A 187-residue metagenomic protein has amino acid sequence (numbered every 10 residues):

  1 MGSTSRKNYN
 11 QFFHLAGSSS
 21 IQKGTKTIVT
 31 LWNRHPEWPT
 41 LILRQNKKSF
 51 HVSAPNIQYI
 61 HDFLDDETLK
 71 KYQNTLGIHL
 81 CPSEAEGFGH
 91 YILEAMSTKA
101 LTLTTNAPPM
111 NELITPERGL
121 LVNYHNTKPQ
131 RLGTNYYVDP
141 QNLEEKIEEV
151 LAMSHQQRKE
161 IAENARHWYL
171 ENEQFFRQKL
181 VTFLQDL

Functional and structural regions predicted by a protein language model:
M1-D66: Conserved catalytic-core segment of nucleotide-activated headgroup transferases in glycan assembly
K70, L93-S97, P108-E112: Short alpha-helical segment that forms part of, or immediately flanks, the ligand-binding pocket in carbohydrate-active
K70-L76: Short alpha-helical donor nucleotide-sugar binding micro-motif in glycosyltransferases
H79-L80, L103: A short hydrophobic beta-strand element within the catalytic core of glycosyltransferases that build diverse glycans
E84: Aromatic "clamp/platform" in nucleotide-sugar-dependent glycosyltransferases that forms part of the donor/acceptor
L101-T104, N111-I114, L120-L121: Short hydrophobic beta-strand element within catalytic cores of glycosyltransferases and related nucleotide-activated
N126-K159: C-terminal "capping" alpha-helix adjacent to the active site of nucleotide-linked donor transferases in cell-envelope
V138, A152-Q185: A charged, aromatic-enriched C-terminal amphipathic alpha-helix characteristic of glycosyltransferases across folds
